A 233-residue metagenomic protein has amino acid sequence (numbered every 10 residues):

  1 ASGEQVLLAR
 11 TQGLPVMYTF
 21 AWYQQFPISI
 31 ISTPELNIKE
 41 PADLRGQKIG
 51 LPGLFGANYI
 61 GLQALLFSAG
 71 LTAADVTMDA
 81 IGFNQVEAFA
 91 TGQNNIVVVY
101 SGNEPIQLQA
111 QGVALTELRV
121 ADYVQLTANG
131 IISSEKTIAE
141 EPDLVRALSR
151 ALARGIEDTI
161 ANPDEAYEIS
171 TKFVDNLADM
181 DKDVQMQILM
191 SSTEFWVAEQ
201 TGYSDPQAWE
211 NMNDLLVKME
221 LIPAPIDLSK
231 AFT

Functional and structural regions predicted by a protein language model:
A1-T91, N95-G102, E117-R119, Q125: Short, glycine-/small- and polar/acidic-enriched structural segments that line small-molecule recognition paths
E4, N84-N176: Pocket-lining segment of extracytoplasmic ligand-binding domains
R10, F67, Q109, K172 (+2 more regions): Short polybasic/polar patches that bind polyanions
P15, F67, T72, A114 (+2 more regions): Short coil/loop linkers at secondary-structure junctions
Y18, Y167-I169, A224-I226: Short, hydrophobic secondary-structure boundary micro-motifs
E40-P41, E135, L228: Structural motif detector for alpha-helix initiation sites
E140-L221: Secondary-structure end/capping motifs
D227-T233: Extracellular/periplasmic juxtamembrane helices and adjacent flexible linkers that interface with membrane partners
